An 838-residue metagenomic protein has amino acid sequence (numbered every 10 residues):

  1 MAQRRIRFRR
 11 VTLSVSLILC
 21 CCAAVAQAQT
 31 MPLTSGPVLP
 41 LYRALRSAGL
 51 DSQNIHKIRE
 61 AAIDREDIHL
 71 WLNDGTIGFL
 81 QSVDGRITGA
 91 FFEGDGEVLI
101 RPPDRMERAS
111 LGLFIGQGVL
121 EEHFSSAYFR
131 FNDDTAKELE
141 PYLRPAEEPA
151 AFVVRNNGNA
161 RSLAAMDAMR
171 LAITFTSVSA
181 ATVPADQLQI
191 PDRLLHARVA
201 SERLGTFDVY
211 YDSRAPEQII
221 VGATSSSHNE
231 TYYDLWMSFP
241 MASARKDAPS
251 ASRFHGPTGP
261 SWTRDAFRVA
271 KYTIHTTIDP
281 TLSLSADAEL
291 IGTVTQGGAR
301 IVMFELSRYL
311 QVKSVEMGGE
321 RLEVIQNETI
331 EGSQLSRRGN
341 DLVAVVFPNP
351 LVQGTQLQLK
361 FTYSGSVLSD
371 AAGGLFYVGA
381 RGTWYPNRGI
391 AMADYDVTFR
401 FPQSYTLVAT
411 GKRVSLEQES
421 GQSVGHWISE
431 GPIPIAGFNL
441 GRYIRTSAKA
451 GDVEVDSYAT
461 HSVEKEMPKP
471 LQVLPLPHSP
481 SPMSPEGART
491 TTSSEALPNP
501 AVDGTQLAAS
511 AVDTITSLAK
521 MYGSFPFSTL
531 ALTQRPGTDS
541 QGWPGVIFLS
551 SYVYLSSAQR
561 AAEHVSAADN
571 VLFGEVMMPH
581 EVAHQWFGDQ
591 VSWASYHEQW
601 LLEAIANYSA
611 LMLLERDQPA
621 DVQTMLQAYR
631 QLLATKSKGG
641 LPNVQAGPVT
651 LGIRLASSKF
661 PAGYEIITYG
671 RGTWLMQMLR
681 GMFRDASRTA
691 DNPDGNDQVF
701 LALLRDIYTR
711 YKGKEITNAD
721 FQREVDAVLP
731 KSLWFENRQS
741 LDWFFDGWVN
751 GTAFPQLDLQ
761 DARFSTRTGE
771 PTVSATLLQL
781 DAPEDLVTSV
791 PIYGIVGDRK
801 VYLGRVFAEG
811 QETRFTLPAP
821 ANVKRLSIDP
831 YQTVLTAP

Functional and structural regions predicted by a protein language model:
Q29-S285, Y385-G389, D742-G747: N-terminal, polar/Ser/Thr-rich
H69, T76-L80, G85-R130, T135 (+5 more regions): Solvent-exposed beta-strand/loop surfaces of large extracellular or lumenal domains
F254-G256, P260-E289, T293-R300, E305-Y309 (+2 more regions): Hydrophobic helix-coil surface modules that form long, contiguous segments used for peptide/substrate interaction
G259-W262, V343-V346, Q353, Y363-R400 (+1 more regions): Glycine/proline-rich low-complexity spacer/linker segments in large multi-domain proteins
Q296, T492-S493, L497, P526 (+2 more regions): Amphipathic alpha-helical substructures
R300-V302, R308-G319, R738, T752-D758 (+1 more regions): Beta-strand-rich binding/interaction modules
V512, T516-A519, V565-S637, Y669 (+1 more regions): Zinc-dependent metallopeptidase catalytic helix centered on the HExxH motif and its immediate flanking segment
E603-M682, Y711-K712: Acidic/His/Gly-enriched intrinsically disordered linker/tail segments that often contain short helix/coil "MoRF-like"
